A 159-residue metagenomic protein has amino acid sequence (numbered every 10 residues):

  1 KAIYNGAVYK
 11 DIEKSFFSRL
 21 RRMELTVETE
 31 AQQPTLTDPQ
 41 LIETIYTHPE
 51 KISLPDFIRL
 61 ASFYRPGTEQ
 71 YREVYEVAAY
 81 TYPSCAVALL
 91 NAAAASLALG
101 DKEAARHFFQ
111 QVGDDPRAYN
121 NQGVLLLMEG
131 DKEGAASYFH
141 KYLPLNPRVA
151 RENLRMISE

Functional and structural regions predicted by a protein language model:
K1-E159: N-terminal targeting segments with Sec-dependent signals, encompassing both cleavable signal peptides and non-cleavable
